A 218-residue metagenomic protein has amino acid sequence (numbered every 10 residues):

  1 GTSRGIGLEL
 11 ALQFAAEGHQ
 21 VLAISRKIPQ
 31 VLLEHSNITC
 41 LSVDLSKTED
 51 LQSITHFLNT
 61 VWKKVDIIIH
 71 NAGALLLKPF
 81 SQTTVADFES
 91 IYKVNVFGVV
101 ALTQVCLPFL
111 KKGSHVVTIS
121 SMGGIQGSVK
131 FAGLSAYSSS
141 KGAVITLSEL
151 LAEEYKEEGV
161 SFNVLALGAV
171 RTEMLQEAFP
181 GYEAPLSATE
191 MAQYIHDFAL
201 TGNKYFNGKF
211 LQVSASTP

Functional and structural regions predicted by a protein language model:
S3, A11: N-terminal Rossmann NAD(P)H-binding glycine-rich loop of SDR-like oxidoreductase domains
E17-V31: Conserved glycine-rich Rossmann-like NAD(P)H-binding loop of the short-chain dehydrogenase/reductase
C40, T83, I91-Y92: A hydrophobic alpha-helix adjacent to the NAD(P)-binding/active-site core of NAD(P)-dependent oxidoreductases, strongly
N71-L76: Conserved NAD(P)H cofactor-binding loop of Rossmann-fold oxidoreductase domains
P79-F80, D87-E89: Substrate-binding pocket helix/loop in short-chain dehydrogenase/reductase
H115-A143, S148-E149, E153-E157: Catalytic loop of short-chain dehydrogenase/reductase
V164-L165, P180-P218: C-terminal helical subdomain
